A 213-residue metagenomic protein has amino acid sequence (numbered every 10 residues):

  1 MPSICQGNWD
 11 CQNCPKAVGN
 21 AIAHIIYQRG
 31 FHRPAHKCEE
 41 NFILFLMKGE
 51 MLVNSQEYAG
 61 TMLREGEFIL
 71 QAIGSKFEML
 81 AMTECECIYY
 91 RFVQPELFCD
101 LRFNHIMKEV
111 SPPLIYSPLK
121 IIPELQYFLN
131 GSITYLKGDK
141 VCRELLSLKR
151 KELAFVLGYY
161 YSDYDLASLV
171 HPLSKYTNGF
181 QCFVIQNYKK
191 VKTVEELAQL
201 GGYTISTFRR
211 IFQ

Functional and structural regions predicted by a protein language model:
M1-A17, Y135-G138: A short, N-terminal "cap"/entry segment at the start of jelly-roll beta-barrel domains of the cupin/DSBH fold
P15-E109: N-terminal regulatory/effector-sensing and dimerization cores that precede helix-turn-helix DNA-binding domains
F31, Y161-L169: Short, Lys/Arg-enriched N-terminal segment that forms or immediately precedes the first helix of a structured domain
R102-L129: Aromatic/histidine-rich interaction motifs
I121-I133, L146, R150, A167-K192 (+1 more regions): A short, Lys/Arg-enriched amphipathic alpha-helix from helix-turn-helix/homeodomain DNA-binding modules
V141-R143: C-terminal effector modules of nucleic-acid-centric enzymes and ribosome-associated factors
Y159-D163, V191, E195-Q213: Basic/polar phosphate-binding segments, predominantly the helix-turn-helix DNA-binding elements of transcriptional
